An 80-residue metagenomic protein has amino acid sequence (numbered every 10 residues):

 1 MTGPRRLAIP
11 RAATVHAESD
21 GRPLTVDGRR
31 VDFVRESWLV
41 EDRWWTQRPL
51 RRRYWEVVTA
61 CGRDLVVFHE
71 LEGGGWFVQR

Functional and structural regions predicted by a protein language model:
M1-R80: Non-catalytic peripheral regions of nucleotide-handling enzymes
